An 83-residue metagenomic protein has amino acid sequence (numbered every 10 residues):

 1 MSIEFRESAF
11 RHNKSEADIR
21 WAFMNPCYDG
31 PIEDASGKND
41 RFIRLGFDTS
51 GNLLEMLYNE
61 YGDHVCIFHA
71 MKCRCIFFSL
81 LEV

Functional and structural regions predicted by a protein language model:
M1-V83: Ribonuclease/tRNase effector modules and their secretory precursors
